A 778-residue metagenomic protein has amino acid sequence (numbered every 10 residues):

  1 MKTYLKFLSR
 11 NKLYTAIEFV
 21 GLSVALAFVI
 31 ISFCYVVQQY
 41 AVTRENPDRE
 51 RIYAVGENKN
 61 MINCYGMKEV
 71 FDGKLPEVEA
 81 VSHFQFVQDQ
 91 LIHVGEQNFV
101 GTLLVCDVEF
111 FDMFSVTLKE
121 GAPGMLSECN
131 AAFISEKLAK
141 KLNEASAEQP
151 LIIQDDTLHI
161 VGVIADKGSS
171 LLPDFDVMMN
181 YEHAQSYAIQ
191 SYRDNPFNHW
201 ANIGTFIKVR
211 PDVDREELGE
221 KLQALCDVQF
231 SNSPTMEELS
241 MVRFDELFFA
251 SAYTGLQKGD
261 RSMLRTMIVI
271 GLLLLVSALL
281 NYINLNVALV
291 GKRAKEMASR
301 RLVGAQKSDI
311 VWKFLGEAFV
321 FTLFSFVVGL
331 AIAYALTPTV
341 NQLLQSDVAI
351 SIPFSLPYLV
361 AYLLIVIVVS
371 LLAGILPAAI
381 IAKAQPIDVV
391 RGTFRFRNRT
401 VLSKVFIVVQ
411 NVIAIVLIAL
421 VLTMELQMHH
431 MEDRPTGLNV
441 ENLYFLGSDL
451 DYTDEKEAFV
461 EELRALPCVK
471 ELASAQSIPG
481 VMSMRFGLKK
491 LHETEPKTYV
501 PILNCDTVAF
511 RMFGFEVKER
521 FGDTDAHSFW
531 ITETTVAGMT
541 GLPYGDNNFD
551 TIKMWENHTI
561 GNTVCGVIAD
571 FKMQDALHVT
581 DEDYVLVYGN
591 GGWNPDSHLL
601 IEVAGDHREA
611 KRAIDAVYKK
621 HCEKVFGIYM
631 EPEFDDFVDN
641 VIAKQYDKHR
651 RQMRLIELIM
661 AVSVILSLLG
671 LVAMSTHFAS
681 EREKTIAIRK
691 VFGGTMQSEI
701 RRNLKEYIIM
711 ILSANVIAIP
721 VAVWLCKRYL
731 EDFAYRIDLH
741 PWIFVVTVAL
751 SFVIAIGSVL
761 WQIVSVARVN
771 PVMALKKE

Functional and structural regions predicted by a protein language model:
Y4-I17, G21, L280-F321, K383-F394 (+2 more regions): Intracellular coupling helices
K6, R10-N11, N46, A224-G271 (+7 more regions): Membrane-helix entry/capping segments
L8, E18, F28, S32 (+31 more regions): Generic structural signal for small/hydrophobic residues in well-ordered secondary structure, especially within
R10-Q39, G259-K295, T322-L323, L402-Q427 (+4 more regions): Hydrophobic alpha-helical transmembrane segments of multi-pass inner-membrane transport and secretion
A27, I31, D227, S240 (+3 more regions): Small-residue-rich transmembrane alpha-helices
S32-L91, G95-Q97, L104-D107, N198-R210 (+5 more regions): Membrane-proximal extracellular/periplasmic loop immediately following the first transmembrane helix
D107-K119, A132-K258, E461, A465-K644: Mid-to-C-terminal secondary-structure elements that act as membrane-proximal/extracytoplasmic interface segments
G627-I711, N715, R728-Y729: C-terminal transmembrane helical bundles of large multi-pass transporters and their helix-start/helix-kink determinants
